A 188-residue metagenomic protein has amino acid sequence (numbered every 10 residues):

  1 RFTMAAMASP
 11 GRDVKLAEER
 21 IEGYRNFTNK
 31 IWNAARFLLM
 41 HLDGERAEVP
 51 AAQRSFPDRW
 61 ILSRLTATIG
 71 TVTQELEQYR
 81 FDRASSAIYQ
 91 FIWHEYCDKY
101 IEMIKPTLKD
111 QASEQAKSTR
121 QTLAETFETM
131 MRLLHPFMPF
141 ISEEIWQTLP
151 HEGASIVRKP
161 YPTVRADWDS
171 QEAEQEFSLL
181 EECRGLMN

Functional and structural regions predicted by a protein language model:
R1-R54, P150-E152: Catalytic adenosine-cofactor/nucleotide-binding cores of aminoacyl-tRNA synthetases and other
A5-A6, N26-L39, F56-T68, S86-T107 (+1 more regions): Core structural elements
L16-R20, A87-I88, T119, Q147-T148: Composition- and surface-driven signal marking solvent-exposed, interaction-prone regions in large proteins
G44-T73, E102-N188: Acidic, turn-prone loop/beta-hairpin segments
L76-R83: Short helix-adjacent coil turns
